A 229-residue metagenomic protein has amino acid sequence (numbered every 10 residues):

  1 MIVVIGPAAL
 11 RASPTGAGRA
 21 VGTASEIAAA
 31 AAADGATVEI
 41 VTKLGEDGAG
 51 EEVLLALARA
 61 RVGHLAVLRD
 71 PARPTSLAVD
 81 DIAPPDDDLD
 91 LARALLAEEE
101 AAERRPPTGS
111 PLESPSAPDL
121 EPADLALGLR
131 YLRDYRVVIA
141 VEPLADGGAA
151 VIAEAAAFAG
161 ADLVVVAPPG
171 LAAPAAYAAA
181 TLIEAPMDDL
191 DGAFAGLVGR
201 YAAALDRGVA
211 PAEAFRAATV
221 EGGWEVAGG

Functional and structural regions predicted by a protein language model:
M1-I2: Extreme N-terminal starter segment of soluble prokaryotic enzymes
G6, T42-L44, A167: Short beta-strand/turn micro-motifs composed of small residues that flank or help shape donor/cofactor-binding pockets
L10-G18, A33-V137: Conserved N-terminal subdomain of the carbohydrate kinase-like
G16-A30: Short catalytic helix/loop segments, enriched in acidic residues and glycine and frequently bearing histidine
A20, A32-A33, E39, A49 (+1 more regions): Conserved post-catalytic alpha-helical subdomain immediately downstream of the catalytic base and nucleotide-binding
A31, L57, A156-F158: A generic structural signal for well-ordered alpha-helical segments
S114-A195: Conserved beta-alpha-beta core of the PfkB/ribokinase-like small-molecule kinase fold
